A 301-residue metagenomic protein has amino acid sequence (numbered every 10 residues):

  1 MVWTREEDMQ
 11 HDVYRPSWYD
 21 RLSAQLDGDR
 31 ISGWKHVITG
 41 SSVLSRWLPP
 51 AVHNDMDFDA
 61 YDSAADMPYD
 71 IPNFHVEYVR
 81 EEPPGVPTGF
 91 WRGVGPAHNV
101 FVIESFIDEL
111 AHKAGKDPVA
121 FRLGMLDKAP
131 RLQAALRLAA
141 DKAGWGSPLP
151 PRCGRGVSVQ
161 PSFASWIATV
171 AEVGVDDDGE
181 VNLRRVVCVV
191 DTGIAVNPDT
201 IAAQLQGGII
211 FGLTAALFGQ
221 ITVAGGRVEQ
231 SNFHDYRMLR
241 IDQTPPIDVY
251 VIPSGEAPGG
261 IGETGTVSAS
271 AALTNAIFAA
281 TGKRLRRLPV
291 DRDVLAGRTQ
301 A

Functional and structural regions predicted by a protein language model:
M1-A301: Cofactor-binding beta-sheet edge motifs in enzyme active sites
